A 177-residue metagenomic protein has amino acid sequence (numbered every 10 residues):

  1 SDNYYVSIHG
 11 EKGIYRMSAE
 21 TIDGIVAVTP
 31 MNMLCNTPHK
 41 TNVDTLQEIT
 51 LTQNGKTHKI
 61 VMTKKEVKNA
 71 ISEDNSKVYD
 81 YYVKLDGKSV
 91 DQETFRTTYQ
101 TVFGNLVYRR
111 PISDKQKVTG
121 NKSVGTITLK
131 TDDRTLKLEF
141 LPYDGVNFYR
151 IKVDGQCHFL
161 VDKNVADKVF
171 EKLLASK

Functional and structural regions predicted by a protein language model:
S1-K177: Secondary-structure "cap/kink" motif recognition
